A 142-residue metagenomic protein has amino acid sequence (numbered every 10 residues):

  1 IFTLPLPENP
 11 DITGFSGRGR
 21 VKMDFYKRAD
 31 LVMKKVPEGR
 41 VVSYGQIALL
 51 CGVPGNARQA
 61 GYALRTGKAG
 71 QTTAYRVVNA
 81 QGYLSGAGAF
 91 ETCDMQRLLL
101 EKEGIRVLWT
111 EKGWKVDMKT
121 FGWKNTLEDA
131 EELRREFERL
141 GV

Functional and structural regions predicted by a protein language model:
I1-G17, V21: Intrinsically disordered, low-complexity segments enriched in serine/proline and basic residues
G19-V142: Nucleic acid-binding interface residues in structured DNA/RNA-binding domains, emphasizing the DNA-engaging scaffolds
